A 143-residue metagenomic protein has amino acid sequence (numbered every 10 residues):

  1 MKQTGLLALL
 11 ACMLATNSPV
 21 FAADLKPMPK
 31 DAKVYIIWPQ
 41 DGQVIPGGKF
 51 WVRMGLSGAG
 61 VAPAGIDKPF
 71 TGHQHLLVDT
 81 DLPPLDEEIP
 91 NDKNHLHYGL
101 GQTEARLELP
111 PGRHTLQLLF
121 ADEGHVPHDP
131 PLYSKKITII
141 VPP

Functional and structural regions predicted by a protein language model:
L7-N17: Bacterial N-terminal signal peptides
D24-G47: Short, compositionally biased P/S/T/A/G/V-rich stretches that sit at domain boundaries
G48, P110-G112: A glycine-anchored, Pro-Gly-centered beta-turn/N-cap motif
G55-I66: Short amphipathic, basic-aromatic surface patches that mediate peripheral association with negatively charged
I66-Q74, Y133: Short coil-to-beta strand junction motifs in C2/discoidin
P83-L85, A121-D129: Short acidic/polar inter-strand loop motif in beta-rich domains
P130-P143: Short beta-strand elements
